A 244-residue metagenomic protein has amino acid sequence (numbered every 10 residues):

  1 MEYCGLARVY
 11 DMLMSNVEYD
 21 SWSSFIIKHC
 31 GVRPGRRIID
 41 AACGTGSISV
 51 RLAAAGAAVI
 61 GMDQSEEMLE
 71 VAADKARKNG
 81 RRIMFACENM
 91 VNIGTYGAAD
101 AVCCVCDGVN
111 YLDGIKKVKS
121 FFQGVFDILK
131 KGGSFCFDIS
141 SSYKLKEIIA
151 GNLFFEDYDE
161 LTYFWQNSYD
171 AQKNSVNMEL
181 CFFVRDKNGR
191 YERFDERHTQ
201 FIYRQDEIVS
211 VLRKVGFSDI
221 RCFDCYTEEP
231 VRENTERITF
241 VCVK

Functional and structural regions predicted by a protein language model:
M1-R36: Conserved class I S-adenosyl-L-methionine
A42-G46: Class I SAM-dependent methyltransferase "Motif I" SAM/SAH-binding loop
S47-N92: Class I SAM-dependent methyltransferase SAM/SAH-binding core
G94-A101: A short acidic, Gly/Pro-enriched loop at the edge of an enzyme's catalytic core that lines a small-molecule cofactor
V105-D107: Residues lining the SAM
K116, C136-V209: SAM-dependent methyltransferase
K119-K131: A short glycine-rich, Lys/Arg-flanked "PGG" loop and its adjoining helix->strand segment in the class I
T199-K244: C-terminal lobe and adjacent flexible extensions of AdoMet/dcAdoMet transferase-like proteins
